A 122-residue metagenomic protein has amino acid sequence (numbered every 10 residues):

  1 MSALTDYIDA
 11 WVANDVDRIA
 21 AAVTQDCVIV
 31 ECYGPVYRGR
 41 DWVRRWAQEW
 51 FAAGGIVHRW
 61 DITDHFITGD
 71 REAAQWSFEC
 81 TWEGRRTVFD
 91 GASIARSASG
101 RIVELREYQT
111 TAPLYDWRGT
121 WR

Functional and structural regions predicted by a protein language model:
M1-A22: Short acidic-aromatic low-complexity motifs
Y7, I19-A20, C27, G39 (+4 more regions): Hydrophobic pocket/interface hotspot
V16-D70: A solvent-exposed, acidic/Ser-Thr-rich amphipathic alpha-helical stretch
R59-D61, T87-S93: Short, surface-exposed coil-to-beta transition loops
G69-F78: A short hydrophobic beta-strand element
C80-V88: Short, cysteine-centered beta-strand-loop-beta hairpins and adjacent loop/turn segments enriched in charged/polar
E104-R122: Low-complexity, intrinsically disordered terminal/linker segments enriched in charged and Gly/Pro repeats
